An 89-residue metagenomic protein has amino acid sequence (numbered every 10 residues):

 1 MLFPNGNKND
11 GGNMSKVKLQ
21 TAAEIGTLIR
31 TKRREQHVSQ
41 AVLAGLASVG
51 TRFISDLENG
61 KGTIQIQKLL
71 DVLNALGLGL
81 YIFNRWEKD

Functional and structural regions predicted by a protein language model:
M1-E24, G79, N84-D89: N-terminal flexible/basic segments that precede or flank functional cores
K16-V17, T27, D56-L57: Short, contiguous strand/loop micro-motifs
T27-V42, L46, D71: Short basic helix-loop element that most often maps to the first helix and adjoining turn of HTH DNA-binding modules
S48-G62: Recognition helix of helix-turn-helix/homeodomain-like DNA-binding domains that insert into the DNA major groove
Q67-F83: DNA major-groove recognition helix of helix-turn-helix/homeodomain DNA-binding modules
